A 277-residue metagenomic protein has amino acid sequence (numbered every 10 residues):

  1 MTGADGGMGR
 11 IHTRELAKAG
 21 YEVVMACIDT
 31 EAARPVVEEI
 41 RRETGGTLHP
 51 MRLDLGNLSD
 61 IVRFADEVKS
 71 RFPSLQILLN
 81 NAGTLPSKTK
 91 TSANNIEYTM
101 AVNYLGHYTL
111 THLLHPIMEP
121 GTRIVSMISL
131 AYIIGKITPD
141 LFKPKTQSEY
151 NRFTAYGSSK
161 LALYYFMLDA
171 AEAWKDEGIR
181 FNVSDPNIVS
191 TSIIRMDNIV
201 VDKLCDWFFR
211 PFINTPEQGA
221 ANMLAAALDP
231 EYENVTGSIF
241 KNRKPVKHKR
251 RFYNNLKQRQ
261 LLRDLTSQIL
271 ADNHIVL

Functional and structural regions predicted by a protein language model:
M1-R195, L270-L277: Rossmann-fold NAD(P)H-dependent dehydrogenase/reductase core
G7, R42, V200, F240-R243: A short glycine/small-residue-enriched secondary-structure motif
L16, E149-Y150, V200-K203, N242-P245: A short alpha-helix capping/helix-coil boundary motif
T30, R34, D197-D202, D206 (+1 more regions): Short, structured coil/loop segments at alpha-helix boundaries
G46, K145-Q147, V200-F209: A short C-terminal helix-loop "cap" of Rossmann-like NAD(P)-dependent dehydrogenase/epimerase domains
Y98, N254-Q258: Alpha-helix N-cap and loop-to-helix initiation/capping positions
S159, V183, D206-K247, Q258-D264 (+1 more regions): C-terminal helical subdomain
K249-Y253: Short acidic, glycine/proline-rich loop/turn micro-motifs
